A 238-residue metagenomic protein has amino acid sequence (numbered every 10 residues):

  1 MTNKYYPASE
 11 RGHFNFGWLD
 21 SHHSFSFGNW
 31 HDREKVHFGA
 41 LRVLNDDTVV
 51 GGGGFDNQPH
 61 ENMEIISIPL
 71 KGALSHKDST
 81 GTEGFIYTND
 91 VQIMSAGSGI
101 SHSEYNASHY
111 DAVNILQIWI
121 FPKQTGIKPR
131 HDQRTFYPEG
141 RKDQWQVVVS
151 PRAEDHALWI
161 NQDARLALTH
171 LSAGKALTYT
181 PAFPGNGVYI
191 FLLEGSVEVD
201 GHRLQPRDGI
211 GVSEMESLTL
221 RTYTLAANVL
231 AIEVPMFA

Functional and structural regions predicted by a protein language model:
M1-A238: Jelly-roll (double-stranded beta-helix
